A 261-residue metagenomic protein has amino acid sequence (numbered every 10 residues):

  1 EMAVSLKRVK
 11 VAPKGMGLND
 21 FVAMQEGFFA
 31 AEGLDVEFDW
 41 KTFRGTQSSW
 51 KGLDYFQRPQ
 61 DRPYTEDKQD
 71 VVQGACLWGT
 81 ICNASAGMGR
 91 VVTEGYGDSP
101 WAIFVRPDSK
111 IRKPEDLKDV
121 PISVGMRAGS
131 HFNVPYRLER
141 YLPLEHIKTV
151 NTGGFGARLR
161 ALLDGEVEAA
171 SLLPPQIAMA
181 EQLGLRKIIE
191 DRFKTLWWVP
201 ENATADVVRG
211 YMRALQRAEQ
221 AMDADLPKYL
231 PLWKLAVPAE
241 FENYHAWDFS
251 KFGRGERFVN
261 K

Functional and structural regions predicted by a protein language model:
A3-L144, T149-V150, E168-P174, I188-E190: Short, glycine-/small- and polar/acidic-enriched structural segments that line small-molecule recognition paths
K10, L18, G97-P107, E181-E219: Periplasmic-binding protein-like
P114, H131, L159, P174-I177 (+3 more regions): Extracytoplasmic/secreted envelope proteins and their assembly/folding machinery, especially bacterial periplasmic
V120, R137, Y141, A161 (+3 more regions): Structured segments of extracytoplasmic/periplasmic soluble domains in secreted or envelope-associated proteins
N151-R158, L172-E181: Active-site glycine-rich loop that binds ribose-phosphate moieties when present
A205-K261: Secondary-structure end/capping motifs
